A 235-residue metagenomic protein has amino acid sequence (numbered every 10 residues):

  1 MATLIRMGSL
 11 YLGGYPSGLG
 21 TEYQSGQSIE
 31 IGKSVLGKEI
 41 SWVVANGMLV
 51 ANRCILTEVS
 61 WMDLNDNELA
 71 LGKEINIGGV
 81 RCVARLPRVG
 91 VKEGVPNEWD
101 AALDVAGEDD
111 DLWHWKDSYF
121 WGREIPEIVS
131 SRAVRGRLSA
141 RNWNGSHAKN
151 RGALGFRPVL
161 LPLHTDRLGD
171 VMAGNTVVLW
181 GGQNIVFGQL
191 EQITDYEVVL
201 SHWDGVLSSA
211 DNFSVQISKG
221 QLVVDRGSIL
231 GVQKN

Functional and structural regions predicted by a protein language model:
M1-G13, S17, I55-T57, L69-W180 (+2 more regions): C-terminal, surface-exposed recognition/capping segments
M1-N52: GGW-centered surface loops in extracellular recognition modules
A2, G47, N52, D100 (+5 more regions): Intrinsically disordered, low-complexity regions
V44-V59, L161-L163, W180-N184, D204-G205 (+1 more regions): Short, flexible beta-strand-to-coil junctions
V59-L71, V215-I217: Extended Gly/Ser/Thr-rich low-complexity repeat segments, especially those forming or decorating extracellular
L168-N235: Conserved RNA-binding domains used in RNP assembly and mRNA/RNA metabolism
